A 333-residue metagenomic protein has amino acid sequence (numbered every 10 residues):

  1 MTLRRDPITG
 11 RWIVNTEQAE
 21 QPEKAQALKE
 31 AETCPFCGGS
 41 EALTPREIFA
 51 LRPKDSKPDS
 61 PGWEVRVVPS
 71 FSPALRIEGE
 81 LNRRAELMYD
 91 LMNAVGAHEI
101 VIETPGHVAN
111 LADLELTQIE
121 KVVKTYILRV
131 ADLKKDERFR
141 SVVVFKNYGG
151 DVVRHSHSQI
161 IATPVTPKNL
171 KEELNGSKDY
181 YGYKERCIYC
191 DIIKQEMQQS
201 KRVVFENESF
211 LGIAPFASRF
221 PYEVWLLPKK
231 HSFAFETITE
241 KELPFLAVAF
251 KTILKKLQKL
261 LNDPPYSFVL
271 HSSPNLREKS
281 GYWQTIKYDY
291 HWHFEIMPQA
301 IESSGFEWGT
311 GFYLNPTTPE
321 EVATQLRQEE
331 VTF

Functional and structural regions predicted by a protein language model:
M1-F333: HIT superfamily nucleotide-processing domains
